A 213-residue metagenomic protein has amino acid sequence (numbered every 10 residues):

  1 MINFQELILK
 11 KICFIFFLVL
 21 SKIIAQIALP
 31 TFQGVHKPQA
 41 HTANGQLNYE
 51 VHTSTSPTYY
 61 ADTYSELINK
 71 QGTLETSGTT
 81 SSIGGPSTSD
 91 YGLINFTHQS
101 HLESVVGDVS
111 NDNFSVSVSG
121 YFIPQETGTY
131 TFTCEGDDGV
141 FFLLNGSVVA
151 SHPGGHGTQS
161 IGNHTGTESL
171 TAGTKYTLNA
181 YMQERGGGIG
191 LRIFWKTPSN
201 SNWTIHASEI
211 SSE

Functional and structural regions predicted by a protein language model:
M1-L29: Sec-dependent, cleavable N-terminal signal peptides
G34-T131, E135-E213: Extracellular/secretory pathway-exposed regions associated with glycan biology
